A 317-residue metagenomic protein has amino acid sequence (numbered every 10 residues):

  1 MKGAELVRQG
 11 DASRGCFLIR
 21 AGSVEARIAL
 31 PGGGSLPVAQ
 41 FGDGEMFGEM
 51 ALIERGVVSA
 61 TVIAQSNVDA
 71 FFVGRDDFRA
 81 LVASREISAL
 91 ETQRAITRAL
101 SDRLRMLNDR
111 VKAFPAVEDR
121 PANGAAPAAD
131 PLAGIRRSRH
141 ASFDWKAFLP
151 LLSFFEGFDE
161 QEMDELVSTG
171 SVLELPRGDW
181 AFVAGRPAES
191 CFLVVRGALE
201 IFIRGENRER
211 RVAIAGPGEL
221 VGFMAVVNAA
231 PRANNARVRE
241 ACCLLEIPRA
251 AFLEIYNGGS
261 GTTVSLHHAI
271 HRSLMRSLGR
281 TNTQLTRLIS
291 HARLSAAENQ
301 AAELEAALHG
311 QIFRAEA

Functional and structural regions predicted by a protein language model:
M1-A317: Cytosolic regulatory regions built on CNB/CRP/Popeye-like sensor folds
